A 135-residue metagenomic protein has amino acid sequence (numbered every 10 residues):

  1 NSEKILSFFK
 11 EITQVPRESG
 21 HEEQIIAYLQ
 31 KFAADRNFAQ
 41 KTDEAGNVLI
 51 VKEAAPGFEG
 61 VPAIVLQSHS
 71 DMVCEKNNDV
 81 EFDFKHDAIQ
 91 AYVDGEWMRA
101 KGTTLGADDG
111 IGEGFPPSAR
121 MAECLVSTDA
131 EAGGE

Functional and structural regions predicted by a protein language model:
N1-G20: N-terminal capping segment at the start of a domain
L6, K10, Q30, E113-R120: Predominant activation on well-ordered alpha-helical scaffold segments within soluble catalytic domains
L6-I12, I50, M72, A91: Generic hydrophobic, helix-prone segments enriched in Leu/Val/Ile
I12-V15, R36, A122-E123: Change "in soluble alpha/beta enzymes" to "in soluble alpha/beta proteins
E18-P62: A non-catalytic alpha/beta surface segment that caps or lines the substrate-entry region of metallo-dependent hydrolase
E59-E135: Active-site metal-coordination/substrate-binding segment of hydrolases, especially metallo-dependent peptidases
